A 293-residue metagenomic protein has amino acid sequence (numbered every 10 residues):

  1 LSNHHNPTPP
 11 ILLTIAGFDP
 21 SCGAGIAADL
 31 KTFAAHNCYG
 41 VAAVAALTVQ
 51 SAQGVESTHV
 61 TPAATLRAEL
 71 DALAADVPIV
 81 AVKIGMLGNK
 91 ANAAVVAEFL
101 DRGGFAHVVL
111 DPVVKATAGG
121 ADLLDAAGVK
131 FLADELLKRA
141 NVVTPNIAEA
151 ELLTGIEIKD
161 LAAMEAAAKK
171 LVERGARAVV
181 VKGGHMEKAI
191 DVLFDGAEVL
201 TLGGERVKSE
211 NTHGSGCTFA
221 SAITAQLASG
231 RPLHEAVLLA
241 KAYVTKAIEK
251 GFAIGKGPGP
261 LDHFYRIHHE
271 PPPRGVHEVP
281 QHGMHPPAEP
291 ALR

Functional and structural regions predicted by a protein language model:
N3-P9, G25, E187-L202: Acidic-glycine-rich active-site phosphate/pyrophosphate-binding loop
N3-T14, I26, L30-D122, I267-E270 (+1 more regions): Conserved N-terminal subdomain of the carbohydrate kinase-like
P9, S57-V60, H234-R293: Charged C-terminal helix
I15-S21, V199-H213: Short pre-catalytic strand/loop immediately N-terminal to key active-site residues, enriched for Gly-Thr
F18, I84-G85, A121, K182 (+1 more regions): Glycine- and other small-residue-rich loops at beta-strand/loop junctions that grip anionic moieties
T32, E151-L152, S209-L233: Short, small-residue alpha-helix embedded
N37-V41, V199-L200, Q226-A240: Phosphate-handling active-site elements
L124-V199: Conserved phosphate/ATP/ADP-binding segment of small-molecule kinases
